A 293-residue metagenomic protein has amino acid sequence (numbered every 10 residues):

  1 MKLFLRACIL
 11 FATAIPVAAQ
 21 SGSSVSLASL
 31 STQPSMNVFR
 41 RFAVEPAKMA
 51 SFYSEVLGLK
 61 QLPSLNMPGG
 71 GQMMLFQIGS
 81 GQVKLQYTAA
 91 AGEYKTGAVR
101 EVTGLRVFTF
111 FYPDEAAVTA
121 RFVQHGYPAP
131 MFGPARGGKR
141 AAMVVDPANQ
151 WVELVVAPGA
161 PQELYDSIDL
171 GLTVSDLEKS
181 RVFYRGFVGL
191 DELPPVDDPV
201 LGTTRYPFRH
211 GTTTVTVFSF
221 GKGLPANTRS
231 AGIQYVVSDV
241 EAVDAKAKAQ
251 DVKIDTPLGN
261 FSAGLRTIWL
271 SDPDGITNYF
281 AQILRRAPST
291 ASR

Functional and structural regions predicted by a protein language model:
K2-L10: Sec-dependent signal peptide recognition, specifically the positively charged N-region followed immediately by
A14-P16: N-terminal signal peptide c-region/cleavage motif recognized by signal peptidases
Q20-S31, T119-D166, G171-L172, P195 (+2 more regions): Vicinal oxygen chelate
V25, K60-V99, W151-P158, P194-T228 (+2 more regions): Conserved short beta-strand elements that form part of the metal-binding/catalytic scaffold of enzyme active sites
S31, R40-V83, G137-K139, G171-T214: Core segments of cupin and vicinal oxygen chelate
P34-E45, M74-Q77, Y94-F122, R140-V145 (+5 more regions): Vicinal oxygen chelate
S54-G58, D114, V123-Y127, D176 (+2 more regions): Sec-exported extracytoplasmic/periplasmic mature domains
Q61-M67, F111, M131-P134, P194-P199 (+2 more regions): Short linear motifs in intrinsically disordered
